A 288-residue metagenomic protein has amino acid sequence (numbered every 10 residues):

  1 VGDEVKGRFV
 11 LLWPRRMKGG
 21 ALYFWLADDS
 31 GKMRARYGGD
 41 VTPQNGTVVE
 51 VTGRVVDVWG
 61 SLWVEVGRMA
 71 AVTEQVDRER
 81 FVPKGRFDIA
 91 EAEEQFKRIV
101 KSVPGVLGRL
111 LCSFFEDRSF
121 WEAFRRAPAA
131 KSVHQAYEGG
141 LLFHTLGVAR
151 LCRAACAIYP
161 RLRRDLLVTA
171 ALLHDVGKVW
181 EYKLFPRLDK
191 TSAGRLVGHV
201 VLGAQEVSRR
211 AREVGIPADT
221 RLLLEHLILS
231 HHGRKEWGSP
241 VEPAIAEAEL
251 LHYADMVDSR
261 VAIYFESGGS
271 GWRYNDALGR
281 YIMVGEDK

Functional and structural regions predicted by a protein language model:
V1-V10: OB-fold nucleic-acid-binding modules
W13-Y23, K32-V82: OB-fold single-stranded nucleic acid-binding module
Y23-D28, L184: Short, acidic/hydrophobic/Gly-rich beta-strand patch recurrent on exposed beta strands that often constitutes part
D29, G53, G67, E138 (+2 more regions): Metal-centered catalytic cores of metalloenzymes
E74-G194, R234: Acidic/His-rich, divalent-metal-binding segments that scaffold phosphate/diphosphate chemistry
F143, R153-S270: Divalent metal-dependent catalytic cores for phosphoryl transfer on phosphate-bearing substrates
H252, G269, Y274-K288: N-terminal intrinsically disordered, cationic/polar leader segments that include organellar targeting peptides
